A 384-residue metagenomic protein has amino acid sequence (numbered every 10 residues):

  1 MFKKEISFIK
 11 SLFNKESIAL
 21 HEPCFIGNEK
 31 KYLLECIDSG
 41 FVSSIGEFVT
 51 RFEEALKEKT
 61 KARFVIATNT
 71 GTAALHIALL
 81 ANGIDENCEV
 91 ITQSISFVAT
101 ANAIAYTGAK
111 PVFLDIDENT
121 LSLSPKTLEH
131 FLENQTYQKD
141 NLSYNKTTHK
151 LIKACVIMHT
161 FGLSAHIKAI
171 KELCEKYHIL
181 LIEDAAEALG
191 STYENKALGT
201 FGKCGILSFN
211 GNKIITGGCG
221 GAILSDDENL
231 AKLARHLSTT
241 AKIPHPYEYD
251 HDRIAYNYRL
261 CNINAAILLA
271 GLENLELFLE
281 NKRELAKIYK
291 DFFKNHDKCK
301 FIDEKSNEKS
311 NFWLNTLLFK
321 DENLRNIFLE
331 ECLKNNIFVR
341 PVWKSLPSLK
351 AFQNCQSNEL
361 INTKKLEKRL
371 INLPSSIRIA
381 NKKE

Functional and structural regions predicted by a protein language model:
M1-V42, P374: N-terminal "arm"/small-domain region of PLP-dependent enzymes with the aminotransferase-like
F8, T50-E54, A62-R63, K126 (+6 more regions): PLP-dependent aminotransferase class I/II
I45-E89, A103-Y106, F113-D115, Y137-T147 (+1 more regions): Phosphate-binding glycine-rich loop
A78-L132, N145, V156, E331: Conserved PLP-anchoring active-site segment centered on the Schiff-base-forming lysine
T107, K176-Y177, H296, N335: Helix C-cap/helix->beta junction micro-motif
N119-G217, I223-L224, N229: Active-site phosphate-binding strand-loop segment of PLP-dependent enzymes
